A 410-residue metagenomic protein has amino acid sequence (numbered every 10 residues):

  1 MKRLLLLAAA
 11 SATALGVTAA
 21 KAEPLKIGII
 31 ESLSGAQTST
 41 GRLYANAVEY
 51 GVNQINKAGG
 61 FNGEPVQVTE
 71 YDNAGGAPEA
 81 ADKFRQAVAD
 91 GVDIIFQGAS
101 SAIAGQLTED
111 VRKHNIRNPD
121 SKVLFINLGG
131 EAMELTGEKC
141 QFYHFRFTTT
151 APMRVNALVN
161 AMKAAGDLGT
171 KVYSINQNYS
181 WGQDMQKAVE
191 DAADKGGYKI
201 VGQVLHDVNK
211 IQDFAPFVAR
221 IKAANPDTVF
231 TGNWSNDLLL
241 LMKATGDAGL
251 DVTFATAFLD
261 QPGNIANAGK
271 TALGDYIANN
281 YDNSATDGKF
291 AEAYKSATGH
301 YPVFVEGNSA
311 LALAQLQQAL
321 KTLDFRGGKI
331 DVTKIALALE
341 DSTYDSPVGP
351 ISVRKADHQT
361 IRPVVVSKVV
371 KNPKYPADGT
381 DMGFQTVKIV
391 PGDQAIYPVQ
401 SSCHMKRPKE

Functional and structural regions predicted by a protein language model:
M1-K21: Gram-negative bacterial Sec-dependent N-terminal signal peptides
G28-E49, Y71-P78, A99-S100, I175-D184 (+1 more regions): Extracytoplasmic "Venus flytrap"
S39-L43, F61-G137, F147, H206-F214: Beta-alpha junction/loop-to-helix N-cap segments that form part of ligand/metal-binding clefts
N46-V68, D194-K199: Signal peptide-proximal N-terminal region of secreted/periplasmic/extracellular or secretory-lumen proteins
A77-R85, E134, F142-A248, N280-K289: Extracellular/periplasmic Venus flytrap/periplasmic-binding protein
A87-S101, N118-L128, K171-N176, N225-S235 (+3 more regions): Periplasmic-binding protein-like
Q141, M242-L313, K321-F325, D381-K409: Extracellular/periplasmic periplasmic-binding protein-like sensory domains
T343-E410: Solvent-exposed, acidic/polar segments of extracytosolic/periplasmic ligand-binding ectodomains
